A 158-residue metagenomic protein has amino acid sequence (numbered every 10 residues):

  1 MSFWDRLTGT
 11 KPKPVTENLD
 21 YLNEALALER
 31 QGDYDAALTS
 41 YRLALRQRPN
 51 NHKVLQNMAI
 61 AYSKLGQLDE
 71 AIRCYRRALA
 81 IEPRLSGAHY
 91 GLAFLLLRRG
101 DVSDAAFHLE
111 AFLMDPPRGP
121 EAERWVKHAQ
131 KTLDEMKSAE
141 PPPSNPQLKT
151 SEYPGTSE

Functional and structural regions predicted by a protein language model:
P12, L43-R46, R76-A80, M114: Conserved structural position within tetratricopeptide repeats
P14-N50: Alpha-helical segment of the N-proximal tetratricopeptide repeat
F94-E121, K127, K131-D134: TPR/TPR-like (Sel1-like) alpha-helical repeat modules
